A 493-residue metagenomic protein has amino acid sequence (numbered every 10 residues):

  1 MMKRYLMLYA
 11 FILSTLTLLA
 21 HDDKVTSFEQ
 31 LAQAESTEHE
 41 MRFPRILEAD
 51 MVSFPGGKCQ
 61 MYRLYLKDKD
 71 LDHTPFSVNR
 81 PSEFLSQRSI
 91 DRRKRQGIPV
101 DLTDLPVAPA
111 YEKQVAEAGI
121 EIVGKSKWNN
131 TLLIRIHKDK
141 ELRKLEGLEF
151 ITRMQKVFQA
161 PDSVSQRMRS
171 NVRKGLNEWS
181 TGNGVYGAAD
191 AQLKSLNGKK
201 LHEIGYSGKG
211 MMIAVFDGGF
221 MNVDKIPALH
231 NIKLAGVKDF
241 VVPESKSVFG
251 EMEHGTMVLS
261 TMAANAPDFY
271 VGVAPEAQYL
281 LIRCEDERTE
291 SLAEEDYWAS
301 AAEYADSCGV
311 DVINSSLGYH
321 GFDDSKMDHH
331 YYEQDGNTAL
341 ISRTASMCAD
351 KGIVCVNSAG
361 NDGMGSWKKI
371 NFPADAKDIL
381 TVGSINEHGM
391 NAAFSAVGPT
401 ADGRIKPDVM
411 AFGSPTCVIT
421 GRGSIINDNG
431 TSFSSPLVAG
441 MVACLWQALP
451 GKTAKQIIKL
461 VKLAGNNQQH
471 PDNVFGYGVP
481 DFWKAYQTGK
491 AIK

Functional and structural regions predicted by a protein language model:
M1-F28: Bacterial Sec-dependent N-terminal signal peptides
H21-E117, E121, D139-R143, E149-V164: Primarily auto-inhibitory N-terminal propeptides
P55-G57, R153, A189, K199-K238 (+8 more regions): Subtilisin-like serine protease catalytic core
Y62-Y65, G124, T131-R135, Q155 (+14 more regions): Structural recognition of the beta-strand scaffold that forms the well-ordered cores of secreted hydrolase catalytic
P109-L193, K199-H202: Autoinhibitory propeptides
H202, N265-D268, L281-D375, A401-R404 (+2 more regions): Substrate-binding/access-modulating region of protease and related hydrolase catalytic domains
D224-V237, S384-F433, Q469: Catalytic-core environment of secreted peptidases
L259-M262, I282-D286, K369, V409 (+2 more regions): Hydrolase catalytic cores
